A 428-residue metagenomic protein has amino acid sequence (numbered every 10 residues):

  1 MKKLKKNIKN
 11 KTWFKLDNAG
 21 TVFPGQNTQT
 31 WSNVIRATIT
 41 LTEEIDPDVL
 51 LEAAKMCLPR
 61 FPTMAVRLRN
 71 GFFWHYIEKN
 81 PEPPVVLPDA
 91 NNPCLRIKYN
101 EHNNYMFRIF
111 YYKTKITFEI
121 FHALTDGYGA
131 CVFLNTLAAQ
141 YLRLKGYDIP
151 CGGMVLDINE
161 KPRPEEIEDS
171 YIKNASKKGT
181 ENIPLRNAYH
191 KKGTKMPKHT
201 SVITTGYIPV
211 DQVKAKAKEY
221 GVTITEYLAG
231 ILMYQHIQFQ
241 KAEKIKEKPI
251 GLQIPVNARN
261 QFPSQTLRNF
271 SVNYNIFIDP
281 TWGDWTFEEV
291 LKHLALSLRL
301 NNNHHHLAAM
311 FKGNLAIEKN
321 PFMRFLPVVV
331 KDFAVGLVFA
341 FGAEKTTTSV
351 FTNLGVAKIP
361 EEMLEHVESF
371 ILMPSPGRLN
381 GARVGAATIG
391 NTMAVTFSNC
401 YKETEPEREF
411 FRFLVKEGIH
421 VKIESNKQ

Functional and structural regions predicted by a protein language model:
M1-F73, P81-R108, T205, Q238-Q428: Acyl-thioester-dependent acyl-group transfer interface
M1-N18, Y112-K115, L124-V132, T136-K216 (+1 more regions): Non-catalytic, low-complexity flexible loops and terminal extensions
D46, D126-A130, I224-T225: Hydrophobic (often cysteine-bearing) scaffold residues that line and stabilize catalytic clefts of nucleotide/cofactor
L50, F133, Y227-L228: Alpha-helix N-cap/helix-start motif at helix boundaries, enriched for small hydrophobics
H122, A217-T225: Alpha-helical hinge/cap motifs
T125, A138-K145, K218, L232-K244 (+1 more regions): Hydrophobic/aromatic-lined pockets within catalytic cores
I224-M233: Short amphipathic alpha-helical segments
